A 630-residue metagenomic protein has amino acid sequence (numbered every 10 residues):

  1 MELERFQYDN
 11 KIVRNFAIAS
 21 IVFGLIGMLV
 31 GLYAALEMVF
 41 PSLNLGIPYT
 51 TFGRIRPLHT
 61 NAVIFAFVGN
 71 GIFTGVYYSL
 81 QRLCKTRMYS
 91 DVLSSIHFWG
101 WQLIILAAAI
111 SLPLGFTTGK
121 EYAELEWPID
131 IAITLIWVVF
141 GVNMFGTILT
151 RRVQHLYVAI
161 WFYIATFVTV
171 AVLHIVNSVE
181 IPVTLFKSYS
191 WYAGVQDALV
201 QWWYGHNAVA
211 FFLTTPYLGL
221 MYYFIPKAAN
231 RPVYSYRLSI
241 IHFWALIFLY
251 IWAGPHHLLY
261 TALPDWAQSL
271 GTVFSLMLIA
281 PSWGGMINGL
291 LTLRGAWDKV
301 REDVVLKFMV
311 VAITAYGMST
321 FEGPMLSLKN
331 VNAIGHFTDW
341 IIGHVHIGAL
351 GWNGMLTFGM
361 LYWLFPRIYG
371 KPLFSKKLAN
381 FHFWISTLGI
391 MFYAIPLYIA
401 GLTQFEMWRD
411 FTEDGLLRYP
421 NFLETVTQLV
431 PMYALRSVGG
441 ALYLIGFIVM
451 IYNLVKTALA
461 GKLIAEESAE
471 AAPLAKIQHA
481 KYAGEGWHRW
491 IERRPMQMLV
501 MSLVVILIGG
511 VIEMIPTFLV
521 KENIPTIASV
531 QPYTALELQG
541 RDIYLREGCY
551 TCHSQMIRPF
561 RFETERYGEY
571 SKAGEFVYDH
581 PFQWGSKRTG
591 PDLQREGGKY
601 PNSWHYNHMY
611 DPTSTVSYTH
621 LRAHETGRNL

Functional and structural regions predicted by a protein language model:
E2-V13, K481-W490: Cytosolic juxtamembrane amphipathic/interface segments immediately preceding and feeding into a transmembrane helix
R14-S42, Y49-T86, D91-G115, P128-I148 (+11 more regions): Hydrophobic cores of alpha-helical transmembrane segments in multi-pass integral membrane proteins
K120-I129, D197-L199, P264-F274, F337-I342: Non-cytosolic membrane-interface motifs at loop->transmembrane helix junctions
L463, E467, A480-Y533: Post-cleavage N-terminal segment of exported redox proteins
K521-L545, P559-F560, T589: Electrostatic cytochrome c docking/interface patches
G540, R546-Q555, H605, L621: The canonical Cys-X-X-Cys-His
L545-R546, C552-P559, F582, G598 (+1 more regions): Detector for the c-type heme attachment site
T619-G627: Conserved small/polar residues in nucleotide/adenosyl-binding loops
